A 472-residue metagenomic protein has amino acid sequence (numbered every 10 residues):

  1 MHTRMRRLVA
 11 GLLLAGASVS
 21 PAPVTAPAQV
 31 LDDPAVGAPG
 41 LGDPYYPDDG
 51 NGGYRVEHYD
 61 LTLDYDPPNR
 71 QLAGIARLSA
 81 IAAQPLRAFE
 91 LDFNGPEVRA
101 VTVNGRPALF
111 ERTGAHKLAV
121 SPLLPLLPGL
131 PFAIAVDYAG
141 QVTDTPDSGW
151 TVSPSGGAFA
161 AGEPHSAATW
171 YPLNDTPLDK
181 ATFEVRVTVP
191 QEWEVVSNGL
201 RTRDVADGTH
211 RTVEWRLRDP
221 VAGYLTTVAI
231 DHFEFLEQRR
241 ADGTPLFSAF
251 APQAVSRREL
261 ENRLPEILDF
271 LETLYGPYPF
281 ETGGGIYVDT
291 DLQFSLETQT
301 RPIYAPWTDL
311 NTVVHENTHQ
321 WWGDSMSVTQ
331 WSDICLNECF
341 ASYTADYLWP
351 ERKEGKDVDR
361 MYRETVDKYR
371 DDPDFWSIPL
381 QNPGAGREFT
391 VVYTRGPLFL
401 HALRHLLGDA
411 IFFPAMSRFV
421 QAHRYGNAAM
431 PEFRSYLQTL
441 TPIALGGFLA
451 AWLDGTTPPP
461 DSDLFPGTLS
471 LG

Functional and structural regions predicted by a protein language model:
M1-H2, R6-R7, A22-A73, P154-G157: N-terminal, polar/Ser/Thr-rich
G53, A422-G472: Beta/coil-rich, acidic/histidine-enriched accessory regions frequently appended to metallopeptidases
G74, T176-V314, Y343: Hydrophobic helix-coil surface modules that form long, contiguous segments used for peptide/substrate interaction
I75-P96, Y171-N174, F183-P190, P431: Surface-exposed beta-strand/loop patches in extracellular or lumenal glycoproteins
F89, F93-S153: A surface-exposed beta-strand-loop module
P128, D137-E184, F233: Glycine/proline-rich low-complexity spacer/linker segments in large multi-domain proteins
L178, T300-R360: Zinc-dependent metallopeptidase catalytic helix centered on the HExxH motif and its immediate flanking segment
R218, E338-L407, A450-G455, P459-D461 (+1 more regions): Acidic/His/Gly-enriched intrinsically disordered linker/tail segments that often contain short helix/coil "MoRF-like"
